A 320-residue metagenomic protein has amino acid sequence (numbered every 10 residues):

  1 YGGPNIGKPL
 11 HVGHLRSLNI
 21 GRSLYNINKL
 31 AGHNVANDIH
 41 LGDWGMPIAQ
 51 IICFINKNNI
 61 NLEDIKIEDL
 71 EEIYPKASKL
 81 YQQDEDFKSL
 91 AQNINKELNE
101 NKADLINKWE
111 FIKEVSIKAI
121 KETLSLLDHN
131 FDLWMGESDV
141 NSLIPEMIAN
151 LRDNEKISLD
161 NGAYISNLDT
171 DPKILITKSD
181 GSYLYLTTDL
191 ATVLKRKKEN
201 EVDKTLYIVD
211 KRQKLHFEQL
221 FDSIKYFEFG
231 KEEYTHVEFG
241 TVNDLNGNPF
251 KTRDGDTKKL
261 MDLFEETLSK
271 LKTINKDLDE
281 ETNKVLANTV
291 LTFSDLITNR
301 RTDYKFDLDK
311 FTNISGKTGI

Functional and structural regions predicted by a protein language model:
Y1-I320: NTP-dependent nucleotidyl-transfer catalytic core
